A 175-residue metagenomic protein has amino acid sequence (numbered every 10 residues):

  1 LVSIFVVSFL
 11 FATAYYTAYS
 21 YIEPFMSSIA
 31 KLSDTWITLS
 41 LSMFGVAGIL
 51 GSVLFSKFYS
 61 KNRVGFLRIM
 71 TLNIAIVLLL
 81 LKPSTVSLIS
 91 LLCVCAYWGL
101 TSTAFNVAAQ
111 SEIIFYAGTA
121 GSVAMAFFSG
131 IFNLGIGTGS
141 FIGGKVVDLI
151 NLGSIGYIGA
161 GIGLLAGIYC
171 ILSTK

Functional and structural regions predicted by a protein language model:
V2-L41, V46: Extracytoplasmic gate region of multi-pass secondary transporters
F9, S42-V46, A126-L134, T138: Transmembrane alpha-helical cores of Major Facilitator Superfamily
L32-L41, S87, L91, G121-M125: Juxtamembrane helix-start elements in MFS-like secondary transporters
S33, G65, G144-G163: A membrane-interface helix-boundary motif in multi-pass transporters
L50-R63, V147-D148: Helix-to-loop junctions at the C-terminal end of transmembrane segments in multipass secondary transporters
V64-A109: C-terminal transmembrane helical hairpin of 12-TM major facilitator-type secondary transporters
E112-S122: Paired intracellular helix-loop junctions of major facilitator superfamily
A160-K175: Multi-pass alpha-helical transporter architecture, strongest for 12-TM Major Facilitator/SLC carriers used
